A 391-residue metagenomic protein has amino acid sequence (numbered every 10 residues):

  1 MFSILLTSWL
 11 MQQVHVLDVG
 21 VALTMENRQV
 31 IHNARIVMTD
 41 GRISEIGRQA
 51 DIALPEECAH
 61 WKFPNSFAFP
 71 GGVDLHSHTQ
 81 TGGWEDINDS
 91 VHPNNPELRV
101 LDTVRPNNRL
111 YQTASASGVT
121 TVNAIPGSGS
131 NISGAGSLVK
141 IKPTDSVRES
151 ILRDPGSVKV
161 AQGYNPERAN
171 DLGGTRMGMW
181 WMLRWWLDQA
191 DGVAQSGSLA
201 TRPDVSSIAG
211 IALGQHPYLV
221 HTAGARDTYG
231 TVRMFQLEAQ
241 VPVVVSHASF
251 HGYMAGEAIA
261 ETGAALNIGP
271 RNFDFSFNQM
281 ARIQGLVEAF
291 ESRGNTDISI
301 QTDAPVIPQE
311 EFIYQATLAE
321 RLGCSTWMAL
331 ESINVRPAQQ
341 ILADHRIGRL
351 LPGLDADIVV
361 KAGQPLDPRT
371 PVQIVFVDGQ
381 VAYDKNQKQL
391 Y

Functional and structural regions predicted by a protein language model:
M1-M11: Sec-dependent N-terminal signal peptides
H15-L17, A53-L101, A116: Replace "His-x-His-based motif
G20, I36, G41, N65 (+8 more regions): Divalent metal-coordination and catalytic microenvironments
G20-T24, I31-A34, Q339, L351-Y391: C-terminal cap of metal-dependent C-N hydrolases
A22, N27-F69: Histidine-rich, glycine-flanked metal-binding segment
W84-D89, P96-L98, P217, G269-N272 (+1 more regions): His/Asp/Glu-enriched, well-ordered alpha-helical/loop segment that forms or immediately abuts the divalent-metal
V100, I125, S196-I283, S299 (+3 more regions): Active-site core of metal-dependent hydrolases
S115-P242: Polyanionic/metal-chelating signatures
